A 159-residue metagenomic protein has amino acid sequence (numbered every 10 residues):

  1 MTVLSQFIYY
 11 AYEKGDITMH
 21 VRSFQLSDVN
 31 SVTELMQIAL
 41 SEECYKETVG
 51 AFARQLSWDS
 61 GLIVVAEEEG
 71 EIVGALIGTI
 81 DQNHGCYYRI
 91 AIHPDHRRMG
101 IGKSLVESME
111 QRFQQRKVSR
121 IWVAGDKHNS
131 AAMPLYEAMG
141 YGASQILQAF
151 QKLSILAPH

Functional and structural regions predicted by a protein language model:
T2-S27, L156-H159: Conserved N-terminal entry element of GNAT/NAT acetyltransferase domains
S23-Y88, R112, A143-I146: Acetyl-CoA-dependent GNAT
I90-R97, D126: A short, internal acetyl-CoA/4′-phosphopantetheine-binding micro-motif in the GNAT/acyltransferase core
R98-Q111, P134, A138: Conserved acetyl-CoA-binding loop-helix of GNAT-fold acetyltransferases
F113-G125: Conserved GNAT acetyl-CoA-binding A-motif
V123-A132, Q151-I155: Conserved beta-strand-loop-alpha-helix junction that forms the acyl-donor binding cleft
M139-G142, I146-L156: Active-site/acyl-donor-binding loops of N-acyltransferases
